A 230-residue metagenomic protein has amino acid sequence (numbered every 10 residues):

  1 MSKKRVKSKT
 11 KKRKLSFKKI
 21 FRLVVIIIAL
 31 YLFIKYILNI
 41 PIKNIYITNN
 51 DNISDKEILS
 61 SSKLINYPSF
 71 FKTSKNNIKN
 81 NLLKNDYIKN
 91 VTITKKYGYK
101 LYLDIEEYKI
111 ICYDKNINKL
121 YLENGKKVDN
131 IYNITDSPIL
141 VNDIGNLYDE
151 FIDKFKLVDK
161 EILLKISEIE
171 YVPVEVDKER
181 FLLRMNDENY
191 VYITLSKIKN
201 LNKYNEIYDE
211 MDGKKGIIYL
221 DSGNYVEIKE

Functional and structural regions predicted by a protein language model:
M1-I37, V174-E230: N-terminal positively charged amphipathic segments used for targeting/anchoring
S16-L23, Y31-I53, S69-N118, E123 (+1 more regions): Periplasmic polypeptide-binding modules associated with outer-membrane biogenesis and secretion
I42, T135-S137, E188: Short, solvent-exposed beta-strand edge segments and adjacent coil->beta transition regions
N49-D86, D129-F151: Periplasmic/extracytosolic POTRA-like scaffold domains at the N-termini of outer-membrane and outer-envelope
S69-F71, I111-K115, E150, Y192-L195 (+1 more regions): Solvent-exposed, non-transmembrane alpha-helical starts
L83-K89, V158-S167, M211-K215: Short secondary-structure junctions
L103-V174: Extracytoplasmic segments of membrane-associated envelope/inner-membrane machinery
